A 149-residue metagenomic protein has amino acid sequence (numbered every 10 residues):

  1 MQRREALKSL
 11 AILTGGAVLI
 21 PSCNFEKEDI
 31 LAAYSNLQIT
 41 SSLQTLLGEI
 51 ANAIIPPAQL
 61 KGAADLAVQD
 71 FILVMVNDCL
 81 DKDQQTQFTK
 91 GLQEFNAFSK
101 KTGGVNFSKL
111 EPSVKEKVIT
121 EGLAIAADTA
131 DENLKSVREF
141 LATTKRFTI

Functional and structural regions predicted by a protein language model:
M1, E5, I20-A53: C-terminal segment of N-terminal export signals and the immediately downstream linker at the start of the mature
E5-N24, E111: N-terminal export signals
C23-E28, A63-D70: Short alpha-helical hairpin
L37, A53-V68: Long, well-ordered alpha/beta core segments of mature domains
L37, S41, G62, K82 (+1 more regions): Charge-dense, low-complexity intrinsically disordered segments
T45, E49, A53, A67-I149: Mature-region segments of soluble proteins
